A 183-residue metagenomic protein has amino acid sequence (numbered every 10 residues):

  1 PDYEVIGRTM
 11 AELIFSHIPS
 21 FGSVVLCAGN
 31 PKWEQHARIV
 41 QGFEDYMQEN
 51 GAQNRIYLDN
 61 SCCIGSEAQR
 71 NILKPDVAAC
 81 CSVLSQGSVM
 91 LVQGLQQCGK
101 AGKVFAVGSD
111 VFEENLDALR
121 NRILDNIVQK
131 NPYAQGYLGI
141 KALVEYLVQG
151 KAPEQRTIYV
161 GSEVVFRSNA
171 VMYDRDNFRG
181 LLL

Functional and structural regions predicted by a protein language model:
P1-V25, G65-Q69, V111-N115, N131-V148: Hydrophobic alpha-helical segments within soluble ligand-binding/sensing domains
I6-M10, E34-Q53, A68, M90-G94 (+1 more regions): Short, solvent-exposed amphipathic alpha-helices that sit in or adjacent to ligand/effector-binding or catalytic
H17, F21, Y46-N50, G94 (+2 more regions): Change "in soluble alpha/beta enzymes" to "in soluble alpha/beta proteins
V25-E34, L58-D59: Short beta-strand->loop
F43, I56-A118: Hydrophobic alpha-helical
M47, N131-L183: Hinge/cleft segment of the Venus flytrap/periplasmic-binding protein
D125-N126: Conserved phosphoryl-transfer motifs of two-component systems
